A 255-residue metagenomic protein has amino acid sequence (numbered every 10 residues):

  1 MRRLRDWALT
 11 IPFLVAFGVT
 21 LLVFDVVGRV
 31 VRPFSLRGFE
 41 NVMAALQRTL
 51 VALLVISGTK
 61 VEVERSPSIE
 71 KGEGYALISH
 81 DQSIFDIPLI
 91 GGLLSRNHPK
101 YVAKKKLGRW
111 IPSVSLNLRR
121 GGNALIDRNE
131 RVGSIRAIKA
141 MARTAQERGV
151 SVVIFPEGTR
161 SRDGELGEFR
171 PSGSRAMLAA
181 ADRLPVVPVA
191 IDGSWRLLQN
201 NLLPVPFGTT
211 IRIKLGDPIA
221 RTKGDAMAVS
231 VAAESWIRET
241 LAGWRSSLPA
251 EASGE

Functional and structural regions predicted by a protein language model:
M1-E62: N-terminal membrane-anchoring alpha-helices
L21, D25-P33, E40-M43, I56 (+1 more regions): Catalytic core of membrane glycerolipid acyltransferases/transacylases, capturing the structured, soluble-facing
S57-E64, I135, R196: Short gly/ser/thr-rich secondary-structure transition/capping motifs
S66-E70, P206: A short beta-turn/loop motif at secondary-structure boundaries
G74-A76, N123, G149-F155, P185: Residue-level preference for the first positions of well-ordered beta-strands
P112-S115, S151-V153, T159-A228: A cross-family acyltransferase "interaction/gating" segment
G122-T144, G149: A membrane-cytosol interface segment of integral membrane proteins
K223-R245, P249-E255: A cross-taxonomic marker for long C-terminal extensions/tails that follow the last structured domain
